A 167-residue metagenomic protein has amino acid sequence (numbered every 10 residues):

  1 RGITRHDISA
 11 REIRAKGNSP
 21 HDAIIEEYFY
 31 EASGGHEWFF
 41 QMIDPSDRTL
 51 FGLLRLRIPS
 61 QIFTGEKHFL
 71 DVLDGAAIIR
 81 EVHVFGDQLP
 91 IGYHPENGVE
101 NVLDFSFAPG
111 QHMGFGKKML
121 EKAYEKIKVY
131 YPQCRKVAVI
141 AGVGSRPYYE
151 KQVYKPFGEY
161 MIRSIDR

Functional and structural regions predicted by a protein language model:
R1-A77, V82-F85, L89-I91, I162-S164: Non-catalytic substrate-recognition and accessory regions of acyl/acetyltransferase enzymes
S33, V72-G75, M113, L120 (+1 more regions): Active-site-proximal structural scaffolding
I43-S46, K128-Q133, R167: Secondary-structure transition/capping motifs at alpha-helix termini and the adjoining loop/turn into the next element
A76, R135-A138, Y160: Beta-sheet entry/capping signal
P95-K126: Conserved acetyl-CoA-binding loop-helix of GNAT-fold acetyltransferases
E125-A141: Conserved GNAT acetyl-CoA-binding A-motif
A141-I165: Conserved active-site alpha-helix within GNAT-family acetyltransferase domains
